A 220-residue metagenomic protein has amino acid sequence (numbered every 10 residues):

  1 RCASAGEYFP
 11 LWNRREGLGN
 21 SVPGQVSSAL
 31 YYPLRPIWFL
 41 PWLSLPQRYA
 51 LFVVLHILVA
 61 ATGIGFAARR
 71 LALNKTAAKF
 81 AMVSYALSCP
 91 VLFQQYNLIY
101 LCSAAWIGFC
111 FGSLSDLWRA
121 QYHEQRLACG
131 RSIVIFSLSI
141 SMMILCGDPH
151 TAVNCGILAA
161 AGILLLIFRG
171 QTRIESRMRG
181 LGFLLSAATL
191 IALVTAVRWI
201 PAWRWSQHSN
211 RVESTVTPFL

Functional and structural regions predicted by a protein language model:
R1, L30, L34, A77-F80 (+3 more regions): Alpha-helix initiation and N-capping motif
R1-A61, V83-G108, F219-L220: Membrane-interface coil-to-helix junctions
R1-E16, L190-L220: Aromatic-rich transmembrane-lumenal/periplasmic boundary elements in polytopic membrane proteins
L34-P36, D116, S176: Short, intrinsically disordered/low-complexity patches at protein termini and at juxtamembrane boundaries
L40, S44, Q121, G170-Q171: Short coil/turn helix-boundary motifs
L58-L71, K75-Q121, A128-R169, F183-A202: Membrane-embedded helix bundles of polyisoprenyl
Q125-A128, R173-S176, P218-L220: Coil-to-alpha-helix initiation sites in intrinsically disordered, low-complexity, charged segments
G170-G182: Membrane-interface helix-loop-helix junctions at transmembrane boundaries of multi-pass membrane enzymes, predominantly
